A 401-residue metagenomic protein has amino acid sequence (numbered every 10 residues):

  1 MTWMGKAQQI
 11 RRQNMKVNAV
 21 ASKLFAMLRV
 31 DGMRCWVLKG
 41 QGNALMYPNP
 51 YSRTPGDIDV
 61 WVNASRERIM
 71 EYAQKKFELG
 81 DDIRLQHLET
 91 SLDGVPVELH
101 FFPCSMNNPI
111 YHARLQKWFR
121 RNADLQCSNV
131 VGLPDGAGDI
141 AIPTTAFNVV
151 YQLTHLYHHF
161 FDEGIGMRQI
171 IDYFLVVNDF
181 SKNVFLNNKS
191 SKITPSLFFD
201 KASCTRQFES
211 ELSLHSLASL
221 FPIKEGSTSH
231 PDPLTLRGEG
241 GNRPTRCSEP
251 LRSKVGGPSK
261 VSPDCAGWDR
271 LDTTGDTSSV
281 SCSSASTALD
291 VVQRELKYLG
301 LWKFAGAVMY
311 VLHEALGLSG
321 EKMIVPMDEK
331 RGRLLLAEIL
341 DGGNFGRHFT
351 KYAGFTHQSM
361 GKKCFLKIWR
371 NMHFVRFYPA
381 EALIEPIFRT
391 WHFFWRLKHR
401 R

Functional and structural regions predicted by a protein language model:
M1-G56, W61-N188, S213, S286-R401: Conserved NTP-donor binding/palm subdomain of two-metal-ion nucleotidyltransferases/polymerases, i.e., the charged
D93, L125-G138, S181-D290: Intrinsic disorder/low-complexity segments
